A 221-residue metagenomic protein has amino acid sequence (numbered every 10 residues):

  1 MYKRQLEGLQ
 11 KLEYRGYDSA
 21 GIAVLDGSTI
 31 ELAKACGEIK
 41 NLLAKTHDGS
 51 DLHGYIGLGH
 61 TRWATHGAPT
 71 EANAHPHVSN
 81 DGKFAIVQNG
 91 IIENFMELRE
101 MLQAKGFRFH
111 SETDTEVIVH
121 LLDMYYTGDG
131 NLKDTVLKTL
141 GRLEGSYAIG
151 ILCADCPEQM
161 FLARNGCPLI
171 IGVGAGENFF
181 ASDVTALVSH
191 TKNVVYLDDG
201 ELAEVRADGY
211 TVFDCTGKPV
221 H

Functional and structural regions predicted by a protein language model:
K3-H221: Conserved short alpha-helical segments that host acidic/polar catalytic motifs at enzyme active sites
